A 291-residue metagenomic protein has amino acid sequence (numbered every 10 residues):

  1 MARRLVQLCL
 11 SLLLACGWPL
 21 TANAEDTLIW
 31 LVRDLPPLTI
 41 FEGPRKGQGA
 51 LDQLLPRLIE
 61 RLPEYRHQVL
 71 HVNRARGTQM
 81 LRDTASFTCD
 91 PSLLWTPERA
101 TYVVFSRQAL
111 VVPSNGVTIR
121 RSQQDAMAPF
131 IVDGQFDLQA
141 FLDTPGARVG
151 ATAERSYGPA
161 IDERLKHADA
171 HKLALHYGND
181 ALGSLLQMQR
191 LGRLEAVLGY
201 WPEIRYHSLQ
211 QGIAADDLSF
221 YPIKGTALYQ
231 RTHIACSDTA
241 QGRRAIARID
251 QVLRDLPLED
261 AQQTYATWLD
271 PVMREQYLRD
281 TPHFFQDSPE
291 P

Functional and structural regions predicted by a protein language model:
A24-Y102: Extracytoplasmic small-molecule ligand-binding "clamshell" domains of the periplasmic binding protein/Venus flytrap
D26-F41, Q48, V132-P159: Short loop->beta-strand "edge-of-pocket" segments that line small-molecule binding or catalytic clefts across diverse
V32-P36, V111-G116, G212-D250, E275-L278: Periplasmic-binding protein-like
D52-L62, R121-Q135, T144, R148 (+1 more regions): Extended ligand-binding regions for polar small-molecule ligands
L55-P63, L142-G178, S208-A214, T267: Ligand-binding cleft/hinge of the Venus flytrap
R66, F136-E163, D250-P291: Ligand-binding clefts/hinges and TM-proximal coupling segments of bilobed small-molecule sensing domains
V69-D143, P222-G225: Acidic, polar ligand-binding/catalytic clefts
R76-Q79, P91-Y102, D162, E195-L228: A ligand-binding cleft/hinge motif common to bilobed small-molecule-binding domains
